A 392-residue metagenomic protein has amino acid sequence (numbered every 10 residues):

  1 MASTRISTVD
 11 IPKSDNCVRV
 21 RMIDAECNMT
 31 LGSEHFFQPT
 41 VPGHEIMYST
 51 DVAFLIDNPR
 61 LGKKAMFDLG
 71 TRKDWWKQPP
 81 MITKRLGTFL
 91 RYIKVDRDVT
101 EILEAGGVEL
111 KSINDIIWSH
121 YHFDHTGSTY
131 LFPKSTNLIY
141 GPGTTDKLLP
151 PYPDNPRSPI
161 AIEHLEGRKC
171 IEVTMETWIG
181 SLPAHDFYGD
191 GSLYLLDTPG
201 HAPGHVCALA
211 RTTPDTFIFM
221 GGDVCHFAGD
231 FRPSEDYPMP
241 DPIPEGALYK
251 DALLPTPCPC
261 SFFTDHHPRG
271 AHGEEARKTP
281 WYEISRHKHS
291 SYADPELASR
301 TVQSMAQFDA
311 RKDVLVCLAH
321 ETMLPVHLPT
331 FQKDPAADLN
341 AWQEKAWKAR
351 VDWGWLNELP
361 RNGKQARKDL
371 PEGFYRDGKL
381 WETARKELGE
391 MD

Functional and structural regions predicted by a protein language model:
M1-L90, S304, K364-L380, A384-D392: Zn-dependent metallo-beta-lactamase
R19-C27, E34-I46, D51-P59, E172-P214: Core dinuclear metal-dependent hydrolase active-site scaffold
E26, L69-T71, Y121, T144 (+3 more regions): Active-site metal-binding loops of divalent metal-dependent hydrolases
G87-E101, D215-D392: Cap/insert and terminal regions of metallo-dependent hydrolase folds
R91-V108, S112, L131, Y140-D197 (+3 more regions): Metallo-beta-lactamase
S112-D124: Metallo-beta-lactamase
Y121-G127, A202-V206, H226-G229, E321-V326: Active-site environment of divalent metal-dependent phosphoester hydrolases
G127-K134, H327-Q332: Metal-dependent catalytic neighborhoods of phosphoester/phosphodiester hydrolases
